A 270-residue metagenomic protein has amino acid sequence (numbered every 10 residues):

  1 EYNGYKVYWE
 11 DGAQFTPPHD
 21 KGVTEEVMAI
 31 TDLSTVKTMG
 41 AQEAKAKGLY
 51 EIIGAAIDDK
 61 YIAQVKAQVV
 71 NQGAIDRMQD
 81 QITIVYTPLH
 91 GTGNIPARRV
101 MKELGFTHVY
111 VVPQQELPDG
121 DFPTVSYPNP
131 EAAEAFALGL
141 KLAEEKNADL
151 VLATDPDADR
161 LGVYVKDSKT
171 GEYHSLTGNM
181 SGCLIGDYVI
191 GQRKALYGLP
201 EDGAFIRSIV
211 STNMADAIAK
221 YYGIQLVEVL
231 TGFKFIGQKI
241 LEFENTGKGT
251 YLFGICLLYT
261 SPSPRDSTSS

Functional and structural regions predicted by a protein language model:
E1, T92-N94, P118-D121, A158-G162 (+4 more regions): Flexible loop/turn segments at secondary-structure boundaries
Y2-W9, D159-G178: Short Gly/Thr/Asp-enriched flexible loops that form oxyanion-binding sites at enzyme active sites
N3-A135, L142-A143: Gly/Ser/Thr-enriched, mixed-charge loops and adjacent short helices that form phosphate/oxyanion-binding elements
E26-I53, D167-G254: Proline/glycine-rich low-complexity loops and linkers
A74-T83, N147, A195-G203, Y222: Short, surface-exposed connector motifs at secondary-structure boundaries
Y86, K102, G139-T154, G162-K166: Accessory "access/gating" subregions that flank catalytic or transport cores
Y259-D266: Conserved small/polar residues in nucleotide/adenosyl-binding loops
